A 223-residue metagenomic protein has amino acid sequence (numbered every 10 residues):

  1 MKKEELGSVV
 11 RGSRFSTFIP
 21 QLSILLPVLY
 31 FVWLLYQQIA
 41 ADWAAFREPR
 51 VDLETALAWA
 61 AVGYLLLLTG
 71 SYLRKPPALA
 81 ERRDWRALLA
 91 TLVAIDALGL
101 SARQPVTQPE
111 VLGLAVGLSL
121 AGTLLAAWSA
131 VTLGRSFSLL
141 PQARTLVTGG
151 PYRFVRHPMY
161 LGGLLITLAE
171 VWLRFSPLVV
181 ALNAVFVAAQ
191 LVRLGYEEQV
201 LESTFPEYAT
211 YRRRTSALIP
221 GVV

Functional and structural regions predicted by a protein language model:
K2-L140, A169-V223: Membrane-anchoring alpha-helices and their flanking helix-loop junctions
A87-L92, R156-L165: Short hydrophobic alpha-helical membrane-embedded segments
L112-G113, L146-G149, L164-I166: Short hydrophobic "helix-edge" motifs at membrane interfaces and signal-peptide entry regions
L140-Y160: Active-site-proximal inter-transmembrane loops
